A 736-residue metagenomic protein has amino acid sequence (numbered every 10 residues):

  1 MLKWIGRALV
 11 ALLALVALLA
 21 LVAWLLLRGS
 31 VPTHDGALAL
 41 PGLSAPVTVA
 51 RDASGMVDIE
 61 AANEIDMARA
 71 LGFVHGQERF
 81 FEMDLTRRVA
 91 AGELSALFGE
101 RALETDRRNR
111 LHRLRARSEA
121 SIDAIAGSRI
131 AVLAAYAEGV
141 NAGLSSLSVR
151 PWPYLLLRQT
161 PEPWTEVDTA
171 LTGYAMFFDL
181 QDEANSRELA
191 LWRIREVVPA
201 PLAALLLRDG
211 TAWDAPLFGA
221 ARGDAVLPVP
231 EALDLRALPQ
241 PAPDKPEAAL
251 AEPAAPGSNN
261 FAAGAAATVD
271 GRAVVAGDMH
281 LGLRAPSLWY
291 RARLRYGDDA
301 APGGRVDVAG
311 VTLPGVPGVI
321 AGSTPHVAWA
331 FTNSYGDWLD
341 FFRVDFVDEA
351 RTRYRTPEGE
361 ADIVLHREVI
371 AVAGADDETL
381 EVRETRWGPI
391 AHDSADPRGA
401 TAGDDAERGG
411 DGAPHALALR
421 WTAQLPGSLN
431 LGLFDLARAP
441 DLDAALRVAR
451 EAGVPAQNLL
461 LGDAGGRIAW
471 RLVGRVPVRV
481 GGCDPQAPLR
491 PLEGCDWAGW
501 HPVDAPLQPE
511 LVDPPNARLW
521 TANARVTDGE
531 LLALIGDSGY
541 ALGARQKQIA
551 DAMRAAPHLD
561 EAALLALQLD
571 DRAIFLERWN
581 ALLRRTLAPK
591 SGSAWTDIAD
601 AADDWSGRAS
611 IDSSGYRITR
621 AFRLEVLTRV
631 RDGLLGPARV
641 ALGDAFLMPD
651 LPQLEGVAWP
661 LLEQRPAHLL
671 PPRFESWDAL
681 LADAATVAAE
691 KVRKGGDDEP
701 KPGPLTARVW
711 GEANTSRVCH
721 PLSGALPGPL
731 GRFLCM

Functional and structural regions predicted by a protein language model:
M1-L40: N-terminal type II signal-anchor transmembrane helix that functions as the membrane-insertion/stop-transfer segment
W24-V274, M279-A285, G297-D299, G303 (+3 more regions): Substrate-recognition/specificity elements adjacent to catalytic centers across diverse enzyme folds
E104, R115, A137-E138, P426-Q457 (+2 more regions): Proteins synthesized as precursors that undergo proteolytic processing into mature forms
H112-I125, Q424-N430, T527-L531: Acidic/histidine-rich, surface-exposed loop or edge segments in extracytoplasmic proteins
Y296-G318, G322-V327, F331-L492, W497: Glycine- and hydrophobic-rich flexible loops that cap the catalytic core of alpha/beta enzyme folds
A452-A556, A609, F622-R631: Hydrophobic alpha-helical segments
L531-S591, D678-M736: Terminal end segments
F622-P700: Charged, long alpha-helical assembly modules
